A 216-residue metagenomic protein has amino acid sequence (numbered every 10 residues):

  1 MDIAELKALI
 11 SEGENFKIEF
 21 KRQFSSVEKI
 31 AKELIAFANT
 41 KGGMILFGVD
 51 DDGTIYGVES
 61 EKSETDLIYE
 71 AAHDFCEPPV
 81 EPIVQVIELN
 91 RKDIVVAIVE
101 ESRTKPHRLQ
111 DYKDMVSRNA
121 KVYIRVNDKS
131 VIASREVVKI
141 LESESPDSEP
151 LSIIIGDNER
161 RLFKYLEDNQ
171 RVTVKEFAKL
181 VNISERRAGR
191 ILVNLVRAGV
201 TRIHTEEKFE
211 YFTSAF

Functional and structural regions predicted by a protein language model:
M1-F216: Conserved N-terminal catalytic/coupling substructures associated with nucleotide/phosphate chemistry
